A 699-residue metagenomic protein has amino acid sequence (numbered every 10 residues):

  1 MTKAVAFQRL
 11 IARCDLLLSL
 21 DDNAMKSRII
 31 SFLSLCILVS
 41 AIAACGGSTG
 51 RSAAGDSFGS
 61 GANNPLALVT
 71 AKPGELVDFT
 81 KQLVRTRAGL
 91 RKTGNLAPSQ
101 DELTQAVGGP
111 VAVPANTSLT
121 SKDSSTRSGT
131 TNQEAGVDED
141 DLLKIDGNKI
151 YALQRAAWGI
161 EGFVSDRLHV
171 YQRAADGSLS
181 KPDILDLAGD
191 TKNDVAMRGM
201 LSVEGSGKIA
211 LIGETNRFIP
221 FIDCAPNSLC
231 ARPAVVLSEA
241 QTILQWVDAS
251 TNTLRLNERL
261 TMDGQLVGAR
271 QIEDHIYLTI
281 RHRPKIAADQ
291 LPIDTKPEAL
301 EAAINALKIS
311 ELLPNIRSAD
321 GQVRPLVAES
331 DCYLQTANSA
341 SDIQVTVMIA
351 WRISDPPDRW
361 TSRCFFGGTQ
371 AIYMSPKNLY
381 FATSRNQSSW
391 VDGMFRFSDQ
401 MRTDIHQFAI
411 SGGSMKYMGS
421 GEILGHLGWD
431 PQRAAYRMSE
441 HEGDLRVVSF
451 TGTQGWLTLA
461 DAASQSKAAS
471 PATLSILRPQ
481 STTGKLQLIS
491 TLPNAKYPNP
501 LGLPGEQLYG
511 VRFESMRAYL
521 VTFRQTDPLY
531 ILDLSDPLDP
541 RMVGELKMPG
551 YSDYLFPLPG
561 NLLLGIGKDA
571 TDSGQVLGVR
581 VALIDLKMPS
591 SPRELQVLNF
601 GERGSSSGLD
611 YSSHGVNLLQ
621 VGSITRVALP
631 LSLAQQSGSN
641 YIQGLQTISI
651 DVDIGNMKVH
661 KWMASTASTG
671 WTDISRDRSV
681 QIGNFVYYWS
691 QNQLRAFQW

Functional and structural regions predicted by a protein language model:
A4, A24-S27, T117: N-terminal cationic leader/targeting segments used for protein routing and processing
V5, I11, I29-I30, I42: Short hydrophobic transmembrane-like helices used for membrane targeting/insertion
I11-A12, L35: Short, basic, low-complexity termini and linkers enriched in Ser/Thr/Gly/Pro that act as targeting/leader peptides
L20-L33: Bacterial N-terminal signal peptides that target proteins for export
L33-A43: Bacterial N-terminal signal peptides
C45-W699: Beta-sheet-rich non-transmembrane sensory/scaffold domains
